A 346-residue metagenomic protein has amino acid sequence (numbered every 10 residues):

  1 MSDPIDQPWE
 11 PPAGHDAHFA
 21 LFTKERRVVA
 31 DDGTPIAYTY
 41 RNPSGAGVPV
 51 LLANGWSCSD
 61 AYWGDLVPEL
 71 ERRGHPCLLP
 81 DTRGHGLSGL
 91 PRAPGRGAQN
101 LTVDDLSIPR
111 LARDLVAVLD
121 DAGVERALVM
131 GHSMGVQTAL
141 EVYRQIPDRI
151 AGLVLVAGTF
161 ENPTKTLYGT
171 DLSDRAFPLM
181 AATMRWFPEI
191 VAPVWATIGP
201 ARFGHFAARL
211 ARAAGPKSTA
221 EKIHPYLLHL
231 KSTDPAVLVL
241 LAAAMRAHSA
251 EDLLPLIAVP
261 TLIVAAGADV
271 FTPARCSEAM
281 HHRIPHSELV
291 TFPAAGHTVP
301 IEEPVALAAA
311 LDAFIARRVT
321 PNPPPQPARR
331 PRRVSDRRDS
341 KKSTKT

Functional and structural regions predicted by a protein language model:
M1-R27, T39: An N-terminal hydrophobic leader/cap segment in hydrolases
D31, R72, P76-M134, T138 (+2 more regions): Active-site loop/oxyanion-hole signature of alpha/beta-hydrolase fold enzymes
T34-P94: Conserved HGGG/HGGXW glycine-rich cap/lid loop of the alpha/beta-hydrolase fold
R144, A151-A192: Flexible "cap/lid" loop of the alpha/beta hydrolase fold
E161-T164, Y168, E189-L256: Conserved alpha/beta-hydrolase catalytic His-Asp/Glu region
I257, I263-A265: Short beta-strand/loop motif that positions the catalytic acidic residue of the alpha/beta-hydrolase fold
G267-T272: Acidic catalytic loop of the alpha/beta-hydrolase fold
S287-T346: Catalytic active-site module of serine/aspartate enzymes centered on a nucleophile-bearing elbow/loop
